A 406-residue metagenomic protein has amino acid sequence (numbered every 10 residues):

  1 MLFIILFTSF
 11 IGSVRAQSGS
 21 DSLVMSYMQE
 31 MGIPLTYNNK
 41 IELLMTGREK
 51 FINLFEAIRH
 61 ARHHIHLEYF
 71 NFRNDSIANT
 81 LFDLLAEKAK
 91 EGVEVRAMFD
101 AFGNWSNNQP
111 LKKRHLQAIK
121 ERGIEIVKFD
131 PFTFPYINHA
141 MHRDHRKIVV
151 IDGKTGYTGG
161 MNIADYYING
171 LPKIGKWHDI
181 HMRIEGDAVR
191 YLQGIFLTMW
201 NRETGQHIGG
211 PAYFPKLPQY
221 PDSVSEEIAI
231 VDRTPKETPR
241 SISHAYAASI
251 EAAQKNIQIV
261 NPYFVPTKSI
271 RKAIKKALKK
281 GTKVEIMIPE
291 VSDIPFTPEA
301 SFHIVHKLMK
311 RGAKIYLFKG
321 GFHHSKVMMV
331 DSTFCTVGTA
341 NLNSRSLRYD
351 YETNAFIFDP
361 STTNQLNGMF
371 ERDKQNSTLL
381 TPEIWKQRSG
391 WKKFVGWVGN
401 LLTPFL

Functional and structural regions predicted by a protein language model:
M1-S9: Bacterial N-terminal signal peptides
F10-L406: Charged, low-complexity intrinsically disordered terminal segments
